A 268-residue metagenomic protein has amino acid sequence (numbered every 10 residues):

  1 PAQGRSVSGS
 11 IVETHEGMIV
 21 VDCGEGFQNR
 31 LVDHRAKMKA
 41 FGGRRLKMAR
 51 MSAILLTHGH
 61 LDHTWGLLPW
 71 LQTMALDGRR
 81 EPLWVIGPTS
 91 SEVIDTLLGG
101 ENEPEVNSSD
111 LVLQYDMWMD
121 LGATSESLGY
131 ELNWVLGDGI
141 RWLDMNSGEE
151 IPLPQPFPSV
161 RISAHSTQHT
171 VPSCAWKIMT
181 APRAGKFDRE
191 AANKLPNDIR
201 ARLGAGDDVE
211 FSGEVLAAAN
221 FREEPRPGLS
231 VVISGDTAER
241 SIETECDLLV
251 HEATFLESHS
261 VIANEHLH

Functional and structural regions predicted by a protein language model:
P1-V232, R240-S241: Binuclear metal-dependent hydrolase catalytic cores
V21, T57, G235, C246 (+1 more regions): Active-site flanking residues adjacent to catalytic metal/cofactor-binding acidic residues
S127-G137, R141, E239-H268: Binuclear metal-ion centers of metallo-dependent hydrolases, dominated by the metallo-beta-lactamase
